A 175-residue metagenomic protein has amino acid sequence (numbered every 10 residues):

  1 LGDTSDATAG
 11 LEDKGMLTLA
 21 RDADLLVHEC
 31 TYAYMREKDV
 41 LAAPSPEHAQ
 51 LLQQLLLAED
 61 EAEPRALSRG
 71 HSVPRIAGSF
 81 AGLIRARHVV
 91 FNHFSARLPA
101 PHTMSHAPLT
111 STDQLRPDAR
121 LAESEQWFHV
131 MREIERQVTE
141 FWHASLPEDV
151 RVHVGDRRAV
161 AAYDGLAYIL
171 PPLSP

Functional and structural regions predicted by a protein language model:
L1-R157: Cap/insert and terminal regions of metallo-dependent hydrolase folds
T8, Y168-I169: A broad, structure-centric signal for solvent-exposed, well-ordered loop/edge residues that line or flank functional
A159-A161: Conserved beta-strand scaffold positions in the cores of enzyme catalytic domains, especially in NTP/NDP-utilizing
Y163-A167: Glycine-centered loop/turn motifs
P171-P175: Short, surface-exposed amphipathic charged segments that create phosphate/polyanion-binding patches used for binding
